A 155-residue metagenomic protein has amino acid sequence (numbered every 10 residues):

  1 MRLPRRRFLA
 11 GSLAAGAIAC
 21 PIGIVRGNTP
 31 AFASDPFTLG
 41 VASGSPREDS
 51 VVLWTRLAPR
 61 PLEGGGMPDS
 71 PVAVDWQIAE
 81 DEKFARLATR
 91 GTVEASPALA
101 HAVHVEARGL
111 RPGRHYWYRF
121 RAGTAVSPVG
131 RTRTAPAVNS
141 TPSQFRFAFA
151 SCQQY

Functional and structural regions predicted by a protein language model:
M1-G16: N-terminal secretory signal peptides and thylakoid transit peptides that target proteins across membranes
L3, A19, G23-V25: Non-catalytic terminal accessory segments
A14, A135-V138, Q153: Short, solvent-exposed coil/turn elements at secondary-structure transition points
G23-A73, R133-N139, F145-A148: Non-catalytic, glycine-rich low-complexity segments
T55, Y116, C152: Divalent metal-coordination and catalytic microenvironments
A73-P142: Extended acidic/polar, glycine-enriched regions that form or flank non-catalytic beta-rich accessory modules
F149-Y155: The substrate-binding groove and active-site-proximal loops of carbohydrate-active enzymes, especially glycoside
